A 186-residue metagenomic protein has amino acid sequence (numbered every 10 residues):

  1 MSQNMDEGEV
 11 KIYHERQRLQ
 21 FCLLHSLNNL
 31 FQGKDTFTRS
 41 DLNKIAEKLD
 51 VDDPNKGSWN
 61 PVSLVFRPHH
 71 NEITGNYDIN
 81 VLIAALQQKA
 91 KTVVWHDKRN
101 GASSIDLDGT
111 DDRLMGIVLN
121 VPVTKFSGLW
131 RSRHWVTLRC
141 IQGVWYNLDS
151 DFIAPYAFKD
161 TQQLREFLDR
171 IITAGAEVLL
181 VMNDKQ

Functional and structural regions predicted by a protein language model:
M1-Q186: Cysteine-dependent deubiquitinase/ubiquitin-like isopeptidase catalytic cores across multiple families
